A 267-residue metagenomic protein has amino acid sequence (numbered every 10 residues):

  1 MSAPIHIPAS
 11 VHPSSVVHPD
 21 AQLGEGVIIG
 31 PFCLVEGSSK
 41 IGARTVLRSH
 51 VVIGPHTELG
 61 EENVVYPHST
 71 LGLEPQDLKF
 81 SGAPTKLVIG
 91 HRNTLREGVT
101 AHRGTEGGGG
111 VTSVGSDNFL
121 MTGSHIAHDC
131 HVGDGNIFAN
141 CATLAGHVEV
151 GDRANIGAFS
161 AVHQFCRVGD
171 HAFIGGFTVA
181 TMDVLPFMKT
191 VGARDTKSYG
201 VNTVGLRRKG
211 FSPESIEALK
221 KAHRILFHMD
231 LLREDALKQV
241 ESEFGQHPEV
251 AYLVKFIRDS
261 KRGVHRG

Functional and structural regions predicted by a protein language model:
M1-S14, P19-D20, E25-G26, E62 (+6 more regions): Terminal amphipathic alpha-helical/low-complexity segments used for targeting or macromolecular assembly
I5-H6, S10-T196: Structural signal for interior beta-strand "rungs" in well-ordered beta-sheet cores of soluble enzyme domains
